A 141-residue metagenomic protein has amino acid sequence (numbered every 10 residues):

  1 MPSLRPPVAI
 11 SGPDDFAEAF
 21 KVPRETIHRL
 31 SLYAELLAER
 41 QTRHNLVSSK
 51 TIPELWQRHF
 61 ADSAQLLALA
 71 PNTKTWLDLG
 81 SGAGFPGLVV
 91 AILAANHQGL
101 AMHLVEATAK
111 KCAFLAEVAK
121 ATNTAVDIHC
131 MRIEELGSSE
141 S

Functional and structural regions predicted by a protein language model:
P2-T73, K110, E117-T124: Class I SAM-dependent transferase core
A64-S141: Conserved SAM/SAH cofactor-binding pocket of Class I
